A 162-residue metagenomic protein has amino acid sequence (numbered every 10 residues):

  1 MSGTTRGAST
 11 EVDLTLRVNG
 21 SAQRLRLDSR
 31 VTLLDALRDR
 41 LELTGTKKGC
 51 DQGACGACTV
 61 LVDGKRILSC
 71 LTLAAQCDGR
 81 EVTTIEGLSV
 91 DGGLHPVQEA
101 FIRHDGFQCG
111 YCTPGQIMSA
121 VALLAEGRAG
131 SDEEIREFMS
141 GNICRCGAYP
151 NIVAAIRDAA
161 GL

Functional and structural regions predicted by a protein language model:
M1-L162: Signature of N-terminal electron-transfer/Fe-S-associated modules in redox systems
